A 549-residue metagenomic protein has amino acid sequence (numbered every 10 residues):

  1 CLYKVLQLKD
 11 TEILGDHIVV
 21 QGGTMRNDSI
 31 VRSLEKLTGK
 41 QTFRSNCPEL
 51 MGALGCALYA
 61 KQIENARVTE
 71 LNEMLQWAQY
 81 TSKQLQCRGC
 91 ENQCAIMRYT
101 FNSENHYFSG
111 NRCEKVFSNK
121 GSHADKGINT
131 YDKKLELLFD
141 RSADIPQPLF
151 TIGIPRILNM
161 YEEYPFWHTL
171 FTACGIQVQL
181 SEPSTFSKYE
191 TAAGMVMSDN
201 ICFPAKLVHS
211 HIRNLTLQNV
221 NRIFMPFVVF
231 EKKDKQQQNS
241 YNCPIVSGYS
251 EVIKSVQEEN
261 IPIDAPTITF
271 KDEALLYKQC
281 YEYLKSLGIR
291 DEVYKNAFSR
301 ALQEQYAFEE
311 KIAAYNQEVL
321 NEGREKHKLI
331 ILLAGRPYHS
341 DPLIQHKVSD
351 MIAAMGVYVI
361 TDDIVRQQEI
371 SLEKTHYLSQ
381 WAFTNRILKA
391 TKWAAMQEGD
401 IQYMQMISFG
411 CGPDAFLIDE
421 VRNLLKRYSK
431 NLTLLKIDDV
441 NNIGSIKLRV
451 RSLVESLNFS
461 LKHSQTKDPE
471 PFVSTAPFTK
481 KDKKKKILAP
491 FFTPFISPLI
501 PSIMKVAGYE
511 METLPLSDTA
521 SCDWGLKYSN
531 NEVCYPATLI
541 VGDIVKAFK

Functional and structural regions predicted by a protein language model:
C1-G15: Phosphate/ATP-binding catalytic cores across multiple sugar-kinase/actin-like superfamilies, primarily ASKHA
C1-Y3, V19, G23, G55 (+1 more regions): Terminal or standalone catalytic/regulatory effector modules within metabolic enzymes and repeat proteins
Y3, Q7, K36, K40 (+1 more regions): Conserved helix-loop functional segments at active or binding sites
I13-V19, G23-W77, Y428-N431: Catalytic phosphate/nucleotide-handling subdomain of diverse soluble enzymes
N46-C47, E64-K549: An N-terminal assembly and electron-transfer interface module characteristic of large anaerobic redox and radical
